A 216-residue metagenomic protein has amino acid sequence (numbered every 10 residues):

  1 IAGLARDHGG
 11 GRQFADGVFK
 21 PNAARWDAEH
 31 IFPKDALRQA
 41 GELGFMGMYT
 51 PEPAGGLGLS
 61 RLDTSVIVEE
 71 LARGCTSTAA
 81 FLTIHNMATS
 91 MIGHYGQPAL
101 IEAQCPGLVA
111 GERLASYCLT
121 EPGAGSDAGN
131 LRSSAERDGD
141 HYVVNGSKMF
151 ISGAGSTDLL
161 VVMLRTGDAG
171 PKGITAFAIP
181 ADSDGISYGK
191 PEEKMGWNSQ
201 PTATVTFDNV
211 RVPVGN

Functional and structural regions predicted by a protein language model:
I1-G9: Acidic, proline/serine/threonine- and glycine-rich low-complexity intrinsically disordered segments
A15, G44, P51, I67 (+6 more regions): Buried hydrophobic positions in well-ordered alpha/beta secondary-structure cores of metabolic enzymes
Q39, D127-N145: Cytochrome P450 C-terminal beta-domain/meander region
E42-E112, S152-L159: Internal helix-loop-helix
F81, G123-S126, F150-G153, T166-D168 (+1 more regions): Short Gly/Pro-enriched turn/cap motifs at secondary-structure boundaries
G111-L119: A short, Trp-centered hydrophobic/proline-enriched beta-strand micro-motif
N130-R132, D182-R211: Flexible, small-/acidic-enriched active-site or ligand-binding loops
H141, N145-Y188: A short core secondary-structure module
